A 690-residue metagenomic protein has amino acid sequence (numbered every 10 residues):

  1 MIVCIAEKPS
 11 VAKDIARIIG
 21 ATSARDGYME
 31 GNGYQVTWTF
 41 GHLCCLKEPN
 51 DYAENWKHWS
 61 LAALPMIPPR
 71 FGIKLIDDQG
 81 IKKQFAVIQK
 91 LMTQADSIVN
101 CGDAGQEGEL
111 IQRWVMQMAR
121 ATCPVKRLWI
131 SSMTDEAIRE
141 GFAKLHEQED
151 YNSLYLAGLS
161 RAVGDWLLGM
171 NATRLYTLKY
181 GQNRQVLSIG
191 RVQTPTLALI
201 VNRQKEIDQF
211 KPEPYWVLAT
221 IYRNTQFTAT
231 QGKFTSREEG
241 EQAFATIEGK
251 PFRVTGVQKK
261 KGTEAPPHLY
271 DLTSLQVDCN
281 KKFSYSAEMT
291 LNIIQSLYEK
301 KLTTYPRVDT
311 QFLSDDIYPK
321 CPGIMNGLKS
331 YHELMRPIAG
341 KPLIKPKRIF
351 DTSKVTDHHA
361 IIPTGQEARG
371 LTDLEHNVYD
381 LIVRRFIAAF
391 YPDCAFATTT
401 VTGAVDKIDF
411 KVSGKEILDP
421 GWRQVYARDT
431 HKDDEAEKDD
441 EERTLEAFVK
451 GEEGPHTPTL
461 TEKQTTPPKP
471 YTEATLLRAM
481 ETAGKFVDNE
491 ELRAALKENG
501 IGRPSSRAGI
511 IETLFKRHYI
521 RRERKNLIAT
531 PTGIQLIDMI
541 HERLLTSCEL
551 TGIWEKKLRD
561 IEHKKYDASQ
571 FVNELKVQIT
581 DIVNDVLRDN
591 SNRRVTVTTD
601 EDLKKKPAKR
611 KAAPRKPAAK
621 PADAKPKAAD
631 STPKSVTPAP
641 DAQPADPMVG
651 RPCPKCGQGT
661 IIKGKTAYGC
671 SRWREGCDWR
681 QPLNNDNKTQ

Functional and structural regions predicted by a protein language model:
M1, G102-A104, N183-V186, K259-H268 (+4 more regions): Conserved short loop/turn motifs at secondary-structure junctions
M1-A162, W166: Intrinsically disordered, low-complexity regulatory segments
I2-V3, I81, M118, T173 (+3 more regions): Basic, low-complexity terminal or inter-domain segments flanking catalytic cores
D26-W56, T194-E239, A389-D440, E574-D581 (+1 more regions): Structured, non-catalytic alpha/beta "coupling" segments that mediate domain-domain communication and provide generic
G72-I98, L199-I200, D278-C279, L381-I387 (+1 more regions): Phosphate-interacting basic helix/loop segments used at nucleotide- and nucleic-acid interfaces
G80, A137-W216, T220-Y222, K259-T263: C-terminal or mid-to-C-terminal helical accessory/interaction module adjacent to the motor/catalytic core
R237-Y270, Q276, P467: Metal- or metallocofactor-binding catalytic centers and their adjacent structured scaffolds across diverse enzyme
